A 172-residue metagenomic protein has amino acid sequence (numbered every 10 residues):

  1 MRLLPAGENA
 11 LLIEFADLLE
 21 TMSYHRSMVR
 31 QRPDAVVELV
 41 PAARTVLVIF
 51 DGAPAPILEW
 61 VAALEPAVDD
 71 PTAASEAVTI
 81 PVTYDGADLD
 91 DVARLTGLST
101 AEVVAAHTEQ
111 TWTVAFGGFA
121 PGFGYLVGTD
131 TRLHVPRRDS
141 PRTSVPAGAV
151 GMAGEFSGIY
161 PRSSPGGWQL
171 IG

Functional and structural regions predicted by a protein language model:
M1-G172: Glycine-rich active-site loops that engage anionic ligands at enzyme catalytic sites
